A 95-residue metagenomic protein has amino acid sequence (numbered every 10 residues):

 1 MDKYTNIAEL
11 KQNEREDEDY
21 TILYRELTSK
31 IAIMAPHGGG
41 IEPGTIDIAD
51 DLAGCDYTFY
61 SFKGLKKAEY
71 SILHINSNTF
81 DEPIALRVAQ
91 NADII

Functional and structural regions predicted by a protein language model:
M1-I95: N-terminal catalytic or cofactor-binding beta/alpha core of small enzyme domains
